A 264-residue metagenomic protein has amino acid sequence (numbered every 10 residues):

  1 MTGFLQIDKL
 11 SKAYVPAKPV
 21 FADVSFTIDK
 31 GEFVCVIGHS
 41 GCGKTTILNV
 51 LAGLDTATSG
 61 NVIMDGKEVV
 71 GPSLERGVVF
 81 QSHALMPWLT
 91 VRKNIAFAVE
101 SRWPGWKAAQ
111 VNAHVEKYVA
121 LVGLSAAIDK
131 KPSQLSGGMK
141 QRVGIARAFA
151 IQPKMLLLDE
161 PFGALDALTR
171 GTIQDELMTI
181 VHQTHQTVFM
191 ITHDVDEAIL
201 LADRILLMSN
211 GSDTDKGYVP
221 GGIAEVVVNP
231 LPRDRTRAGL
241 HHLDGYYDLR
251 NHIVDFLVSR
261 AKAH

Functional and structural regions predicted by a protein language model:
I37-H39: The feature captures the beta-strand-to-loop junction immediately N-terminal to the Walker
A52: Helix-to-loop junction immediately C-terminal to a conserved catalytic motif
G60-P72: Conserved ABC transporter NBD signature motif
L89-A98: Short coil-to-helix segment of the ABC ATPase nucleotide-binding domain corresponding to the Q-loop/switch region
A108-A127, T179: Conserved ABC ATPase "signature" region
K130-S133, I151: Conserved signature/switch motifs of ABC ATPase nucleotide-binding domains
L156-D159: Catalytic Walker B motif of ABC-type/P-loop ATPase nucleotide-binding domains
